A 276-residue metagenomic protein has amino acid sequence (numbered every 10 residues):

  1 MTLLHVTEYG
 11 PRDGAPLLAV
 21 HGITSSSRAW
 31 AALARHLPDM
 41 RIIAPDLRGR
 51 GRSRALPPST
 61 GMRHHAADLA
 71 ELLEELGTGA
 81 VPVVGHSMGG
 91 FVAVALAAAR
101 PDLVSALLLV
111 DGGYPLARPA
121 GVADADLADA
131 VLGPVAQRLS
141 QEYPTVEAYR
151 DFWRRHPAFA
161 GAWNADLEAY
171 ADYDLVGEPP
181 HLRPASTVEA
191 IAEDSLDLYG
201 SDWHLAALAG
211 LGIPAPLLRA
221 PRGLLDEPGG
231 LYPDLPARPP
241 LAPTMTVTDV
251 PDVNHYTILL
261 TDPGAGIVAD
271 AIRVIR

Functional and structural regions predicted by a protein language model:
T7-A55: Conserved HGGG/HGGXW glycine-rich cap/lid loop of the alpha/beta-hydrolase fold
I43-V84: Active-site loop/oxyanion-hole signature of alpha/beta-hydrolase fold enzymes
D46-R50, G113, V253-N254: Short beta-to-alpha linker loops that shape the active-site pocket of alpha/beta-hydrolase fold enzymes
G79-A123: Conserved hydrolase catalytic core segment
V110-P144: A catalytic-pocket lid/entrance helix-loop region that shapes and gates access to the active site across common
S140-D194: Conserved alpha/beta-hydrolase catalytic His-Asp/Glu region
A165, L175-L241, D249, I258: Conserved serine/cysteine hydrolase catalytic core
I258-R273: Post-His helix in hydrolase/transferase enzymes
